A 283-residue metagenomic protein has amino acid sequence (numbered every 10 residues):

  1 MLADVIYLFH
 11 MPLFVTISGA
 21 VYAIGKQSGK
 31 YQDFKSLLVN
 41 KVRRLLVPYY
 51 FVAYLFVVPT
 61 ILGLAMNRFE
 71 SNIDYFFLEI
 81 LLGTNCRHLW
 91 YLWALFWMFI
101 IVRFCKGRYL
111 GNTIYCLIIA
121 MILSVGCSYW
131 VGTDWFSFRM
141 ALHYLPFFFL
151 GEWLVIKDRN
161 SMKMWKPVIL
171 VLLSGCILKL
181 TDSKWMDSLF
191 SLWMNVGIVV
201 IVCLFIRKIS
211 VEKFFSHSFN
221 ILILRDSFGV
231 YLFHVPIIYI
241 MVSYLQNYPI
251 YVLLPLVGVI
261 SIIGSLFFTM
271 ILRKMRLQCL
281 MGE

Functional and structural regions predicted by a protein language model:
L2-M11, E79-W93, S128-F149, I177-I201: Interfacial loop-to-helix transition and helix-capping segments at the boundaries of transmembrane helices
D4, L8, S36, R44-L45 (+8 more regions): Residue-level signature of transmembrane alpha-helical entry/exit and packing/kink sites in multi-pass membrane
D4, L8-L13, K26-T60, F69-R87 (+2 more regions): Transmembrane alpha-helical segments and their boundary/interface "anchor" motifs in multi-pass integral membrane
A20-I24, M98, V102-K106, Y144-N160 (+5 more regions): Hydrophobic transmembrane alpha-helices
V57, L117-S128, K166-T181, V199-F205 (+1 more regions): Hydrophobic core of alpha-helical transmembrane segments in multi-pass integral membrane proteins
F99-M121, W153-L170: Solvent-exposed interhelical
W130, R159-I221, P236, Y251-V252: Alpha-helical transmembrane segments and terminal signal-anchor/GPI-anchor hydrophobic tails, characterized by long
S210-L224, I237-E283: C-terminal "closing" transmembrane helix and its immediate cytosolic amphipathic cap in multi-pass membrane proteins
